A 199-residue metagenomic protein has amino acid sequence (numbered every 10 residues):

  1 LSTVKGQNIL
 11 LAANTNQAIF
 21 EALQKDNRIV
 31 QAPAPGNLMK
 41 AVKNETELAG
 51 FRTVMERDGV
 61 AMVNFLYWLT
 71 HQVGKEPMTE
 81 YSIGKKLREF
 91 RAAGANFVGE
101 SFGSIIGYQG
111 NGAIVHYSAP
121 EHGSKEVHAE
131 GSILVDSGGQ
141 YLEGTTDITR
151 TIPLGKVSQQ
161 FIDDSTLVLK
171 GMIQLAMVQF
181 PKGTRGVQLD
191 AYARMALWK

Functional and structural regions predicted by a protein language model:
L1-K199: Active-site neighborhoods and metal-handling regions in enzymes and metal-associated proteins
